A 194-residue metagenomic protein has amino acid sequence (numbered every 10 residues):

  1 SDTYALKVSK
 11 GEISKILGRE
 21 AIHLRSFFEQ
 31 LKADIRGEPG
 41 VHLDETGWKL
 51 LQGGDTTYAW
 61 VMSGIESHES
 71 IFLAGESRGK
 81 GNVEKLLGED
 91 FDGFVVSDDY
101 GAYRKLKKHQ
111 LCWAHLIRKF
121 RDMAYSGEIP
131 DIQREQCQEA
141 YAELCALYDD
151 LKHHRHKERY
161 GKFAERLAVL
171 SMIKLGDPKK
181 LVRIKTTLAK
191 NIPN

Functional and structural regions predicted by a protein language model:
S1-N194: Catalytic center-proximal scaffold of phosphoryl-transfer enzymes
